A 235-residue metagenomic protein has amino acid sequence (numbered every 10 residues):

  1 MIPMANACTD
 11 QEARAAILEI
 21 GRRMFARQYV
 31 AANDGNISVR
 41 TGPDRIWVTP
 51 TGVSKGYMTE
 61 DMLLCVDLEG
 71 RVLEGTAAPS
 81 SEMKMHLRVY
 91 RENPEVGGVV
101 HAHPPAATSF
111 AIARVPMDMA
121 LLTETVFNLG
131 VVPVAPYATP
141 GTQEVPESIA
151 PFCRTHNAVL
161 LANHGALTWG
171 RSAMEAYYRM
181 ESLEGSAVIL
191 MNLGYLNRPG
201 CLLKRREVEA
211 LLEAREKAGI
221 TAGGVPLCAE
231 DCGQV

Functional and structural regions predicted by a protein language model:
M1-V235: Glycine-rich flexible loops
